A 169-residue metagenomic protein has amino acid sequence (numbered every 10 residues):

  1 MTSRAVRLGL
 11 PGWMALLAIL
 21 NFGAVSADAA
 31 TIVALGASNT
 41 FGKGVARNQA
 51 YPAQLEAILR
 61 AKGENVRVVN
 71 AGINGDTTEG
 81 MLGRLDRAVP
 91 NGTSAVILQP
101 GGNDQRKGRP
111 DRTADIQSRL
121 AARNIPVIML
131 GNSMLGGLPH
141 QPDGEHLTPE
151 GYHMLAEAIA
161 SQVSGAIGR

Functional and structural regions predicted by a protein language model:
M1-M14: Bacterial N-terminal signal peptides that target proteins for export
A5-V6, A18, M129: Generic extreme N-terminus detector
P11-G23: Bacterial N-terminal signal peptides
S26-A29: Boundary at the C-terminal end of the N-terminal hydrophobic targeting segment
T31-V45: Catalytic nucleophile-elbow at a beta strand-turn-alpha helix junction centered on a G-D-S/GDSL motif, marking
Q49-A50: Short Gly/aromatic-enriched secondary-structure transition segments
A53-R67, I73-R169: Alpha-helical cap/lid subdomain in secreted, periplasmic, or secretory-pathway luminal O-acyl-processing enzymes
